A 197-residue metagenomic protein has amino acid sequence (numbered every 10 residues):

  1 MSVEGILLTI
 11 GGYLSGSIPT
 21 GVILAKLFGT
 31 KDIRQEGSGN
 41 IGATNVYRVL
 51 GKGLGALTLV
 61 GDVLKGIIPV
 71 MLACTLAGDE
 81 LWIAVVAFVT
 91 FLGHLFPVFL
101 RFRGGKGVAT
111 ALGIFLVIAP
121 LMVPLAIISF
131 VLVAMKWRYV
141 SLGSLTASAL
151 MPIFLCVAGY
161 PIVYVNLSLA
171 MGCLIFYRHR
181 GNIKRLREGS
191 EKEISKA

Functional and structural regions predicted by a protein language model:
M1-F28: N-terminal signal-anchor transmembrane alpha helix
E4, L8-T9, L54-V60, K65-V98 (+2 more regions): Nucleotide and nucleotide-moiety/phosphate-recognizing core
G12-S15, T90-H94, F130-A134, L155 (+1 more regions): Alpha-helical transmembrane segments of multi-pass membrane proteins
G21, V70-M71, F99, M135 (+3 more regions): Membrane-embedded alpha-helical segments of multi-pass transporters/permeases
V22-L54, N182-A197: Cytosolic, membrane-interface loops and tails of multi-pass inner-membrane proteins
K31-N40, L100-L112, Y139-A147: Short, non-helical or kinked segments that cap or interrupt transmembrane helices
Y47-L50, A73-L76, G93, V108-W137 (+1 more regions): Interfacial segments of multi-pass membrane proteins
M122-P124, V140-A147, Y160-M171: Loop-to-transmembrane alpha-helix initiation sites
